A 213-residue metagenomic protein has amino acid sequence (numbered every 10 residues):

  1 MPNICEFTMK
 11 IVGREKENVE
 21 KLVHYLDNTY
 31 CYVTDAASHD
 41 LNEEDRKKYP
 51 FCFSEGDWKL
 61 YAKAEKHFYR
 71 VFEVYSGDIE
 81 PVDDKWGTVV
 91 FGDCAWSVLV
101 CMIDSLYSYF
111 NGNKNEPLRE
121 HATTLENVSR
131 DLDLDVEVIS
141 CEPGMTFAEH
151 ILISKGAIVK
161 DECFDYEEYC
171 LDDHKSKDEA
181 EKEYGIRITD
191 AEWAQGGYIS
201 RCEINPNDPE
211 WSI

Functional and structural regions predicted by a protein language model:
M1-T34, W211-I213: Short, extreme N-terminal segment that most often corresponds to the first beta-strand
Y25-T29, H39-D40, K47-I213: Charged interaction segments
